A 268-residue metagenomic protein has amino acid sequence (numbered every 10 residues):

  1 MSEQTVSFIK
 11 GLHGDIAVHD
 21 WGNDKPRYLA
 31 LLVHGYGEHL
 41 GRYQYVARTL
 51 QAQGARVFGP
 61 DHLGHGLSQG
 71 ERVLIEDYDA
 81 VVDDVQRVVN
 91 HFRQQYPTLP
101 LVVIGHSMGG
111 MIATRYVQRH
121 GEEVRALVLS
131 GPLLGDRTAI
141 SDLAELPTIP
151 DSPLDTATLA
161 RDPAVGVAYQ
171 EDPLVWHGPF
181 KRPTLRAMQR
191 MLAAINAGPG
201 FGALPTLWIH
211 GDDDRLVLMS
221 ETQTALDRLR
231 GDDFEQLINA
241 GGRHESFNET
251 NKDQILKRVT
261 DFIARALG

Functional and structural regions predicted by a protein language model:
M1-G22: N-terminal cap/lid segment of alpha/beta-hydrolase-fold proteins
R27, G35-E38: Active-site glycine-rich loops that stabilize anionic/oxyanionic intermediates across multiple enzyme folds
G37-H39, G66-Y96: Catalytic nucleophile-loop/oxyanion-hole region of alpha/beta-hydrolase and closely related hydrolase-like folds
A47-E71: Conserved alpha/beta-hydrolase
V128-T138: Active-site nucleophile loop of the alpha/beta-hydrolase fold
G202, W208-H210, D214: Short beta-strand/loop motif that positions the catalytic acidic residue of the alpha/beta-hydrolase fold
L218-D227: Short alpha-helix in the alpha/beta-hydrolase fold that links the catalytic acid
D233-G268: Catalytic active-site module of serine/aspartate enzymes centered on a nucleophile-bearing elbow/loop
